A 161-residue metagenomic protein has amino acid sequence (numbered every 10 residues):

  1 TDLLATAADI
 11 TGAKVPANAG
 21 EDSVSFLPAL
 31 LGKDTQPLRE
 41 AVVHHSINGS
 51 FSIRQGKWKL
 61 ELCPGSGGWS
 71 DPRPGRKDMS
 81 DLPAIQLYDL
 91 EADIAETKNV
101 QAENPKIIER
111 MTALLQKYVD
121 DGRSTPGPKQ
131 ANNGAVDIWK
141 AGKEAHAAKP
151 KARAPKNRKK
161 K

Functional and structural regions predicted by a protein language model:
T1-Q86, L90, R153-K160: C-terminal cap/loop subdomain of S1 sulfatases and analogous C-terminal strand-loop tails that border
L3, Q55, G65-G68, G75-Q86 (+1 more regions): Long, internal low-complexity/basic segments
